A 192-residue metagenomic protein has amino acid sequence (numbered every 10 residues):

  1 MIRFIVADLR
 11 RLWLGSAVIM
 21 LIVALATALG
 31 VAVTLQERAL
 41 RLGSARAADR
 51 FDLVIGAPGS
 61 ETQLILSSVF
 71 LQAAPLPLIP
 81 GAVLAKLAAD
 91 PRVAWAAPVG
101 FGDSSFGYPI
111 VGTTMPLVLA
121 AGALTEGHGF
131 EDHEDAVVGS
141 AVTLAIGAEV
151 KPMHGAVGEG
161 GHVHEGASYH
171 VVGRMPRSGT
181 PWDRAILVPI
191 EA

Functional and structural regions predicted by a protein language model:
M1-R10: A short amphipathic helical element positioned immediately N-terminal to and/or at the very start of a transmembrane
I2, E37, P80, S168-Y169 (+1 more regions): Amphipathic alpha-helical segments in well-structured domains
R11-G15, R46, R177: Membrane-interface junctions
L14-A39: Short, strongly hydrophobic transmembrane alpha-helices
M20, P98, E126-H128: Short, flexible, solvent-exposed loop/turn segments with mixed acidic/basic and small polar residues
A24, A28, L71-Q72, P181: Conserved short-loop catalytic and cofactor-binding motifs
G30-P109, P116-L119, A123, D132: Hydrophobic, regular-secondary-structure patches
S104-M115, G122-A192: Hydrophobic secondary-structure segments that place a key small or acidic residue at a functional site
